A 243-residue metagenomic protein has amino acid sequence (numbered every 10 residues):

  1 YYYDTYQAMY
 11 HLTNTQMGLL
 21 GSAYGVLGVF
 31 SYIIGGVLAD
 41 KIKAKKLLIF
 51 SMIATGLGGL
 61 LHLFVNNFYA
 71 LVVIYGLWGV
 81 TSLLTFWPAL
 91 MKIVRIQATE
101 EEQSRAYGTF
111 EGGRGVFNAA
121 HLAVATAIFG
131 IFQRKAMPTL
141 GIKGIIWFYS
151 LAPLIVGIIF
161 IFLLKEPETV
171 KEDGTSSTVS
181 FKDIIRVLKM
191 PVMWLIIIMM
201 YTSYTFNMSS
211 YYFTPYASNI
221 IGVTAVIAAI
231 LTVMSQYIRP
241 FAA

Functional and structural regions predicted by a protein language model:
Y1-Y3, N118-A125, M190-P240: Extracytoplasmic gate region of multi-pass secondary transporters
L19-V37, V233-A243: Central cavity-lining transmembrane alpha-helices of secondary-active solute carriers, predominantly the Major
K45-L48: Primarily marks hydrophobic transmembrane alpha-helices of the MFS/SLC 12-helix fold
I53-N67: C-terminal ends and interior cores of transmembrane alpha-helices in multi-pass membrane transporters/permeases
L84-T99: Intracellular juxtamembrane helix-capping segments at the cytosolic ends of symmetry-related transmembrane helices
S104-G130: Glycine-rich segments within core transmembrane alpha-helices of 12-TM secondary carriers
G130, S150-E172: C-terminal membrane-cytosol helix-exit motif in multi-pass small-molecule transporters
P167-L195: Juxtamembrane intracellular "pre-TM" segments in multi-pass secondary transporters
